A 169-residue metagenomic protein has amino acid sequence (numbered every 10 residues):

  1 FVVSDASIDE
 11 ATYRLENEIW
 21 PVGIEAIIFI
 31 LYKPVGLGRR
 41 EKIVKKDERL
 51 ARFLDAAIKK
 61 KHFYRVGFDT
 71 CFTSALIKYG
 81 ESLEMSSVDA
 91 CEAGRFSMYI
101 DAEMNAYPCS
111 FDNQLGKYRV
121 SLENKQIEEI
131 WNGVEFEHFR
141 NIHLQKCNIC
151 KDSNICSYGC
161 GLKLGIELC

Functional and structural regions predicted by a protein language model:
F1-Y107, F111-L122: Radical SAM enzyme [4Fe-4S]-AdoMet core and its adjacent flexible, acidic and glycine-rich loops/tails across
N105-A106, S110-C169: Flexible mid-to-C-terminal extensions adjoining Fe-S/redox cofactors in radical SAM and related proteins
